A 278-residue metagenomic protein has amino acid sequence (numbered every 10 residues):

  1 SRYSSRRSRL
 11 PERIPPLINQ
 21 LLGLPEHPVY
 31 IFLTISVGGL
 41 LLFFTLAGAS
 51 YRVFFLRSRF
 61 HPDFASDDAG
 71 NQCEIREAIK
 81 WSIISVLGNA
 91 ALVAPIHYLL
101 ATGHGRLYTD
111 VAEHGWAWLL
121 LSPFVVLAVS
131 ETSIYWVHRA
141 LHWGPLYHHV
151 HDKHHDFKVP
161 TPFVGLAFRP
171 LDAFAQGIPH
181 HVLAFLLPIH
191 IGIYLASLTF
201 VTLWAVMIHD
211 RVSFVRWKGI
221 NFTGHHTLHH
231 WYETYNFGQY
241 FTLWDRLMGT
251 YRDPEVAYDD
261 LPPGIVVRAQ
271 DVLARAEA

Functional and structural regions predicted by a protein language model:
S1-S8: Serine residues within intrinsically disordered or low-complexity segments
L10-V37, F55-N71, G144-A278: Cytosolic/stromal cytosol-facing helical appendages immediately following the last transmembrane segment
Y30-I31, A65-V86, D110-S122: Interfacial transmembrane-helix boundary/kink motif in multi-pass membrane proteins
L33-V37, I83, L120, F124 (+2 more regions): Hydrophobic alpha-helical transmembrane segments of multi-pass membrane proteins
V37-L46, I83-L100, V125, Q176-V182: Hydrophobic alpha-helical transmembrane segments of multi-pass integral membrane proteins
L41-V53, F124-W143, Y194-S213: Transmembrane alpha-helical segments that form the membrane-embedded catalytic/substrate-channel core of multi-pass
I79, H138, H151: Conserved hydrophobic/aromatic pocket- or pore-lining residues that grip, position, or stack substrates in active sites
A91-S130: Juxtamembrane helix-loop-helix connectors linking adjacent transmembrane helices in multi-pass membrane enzymes
